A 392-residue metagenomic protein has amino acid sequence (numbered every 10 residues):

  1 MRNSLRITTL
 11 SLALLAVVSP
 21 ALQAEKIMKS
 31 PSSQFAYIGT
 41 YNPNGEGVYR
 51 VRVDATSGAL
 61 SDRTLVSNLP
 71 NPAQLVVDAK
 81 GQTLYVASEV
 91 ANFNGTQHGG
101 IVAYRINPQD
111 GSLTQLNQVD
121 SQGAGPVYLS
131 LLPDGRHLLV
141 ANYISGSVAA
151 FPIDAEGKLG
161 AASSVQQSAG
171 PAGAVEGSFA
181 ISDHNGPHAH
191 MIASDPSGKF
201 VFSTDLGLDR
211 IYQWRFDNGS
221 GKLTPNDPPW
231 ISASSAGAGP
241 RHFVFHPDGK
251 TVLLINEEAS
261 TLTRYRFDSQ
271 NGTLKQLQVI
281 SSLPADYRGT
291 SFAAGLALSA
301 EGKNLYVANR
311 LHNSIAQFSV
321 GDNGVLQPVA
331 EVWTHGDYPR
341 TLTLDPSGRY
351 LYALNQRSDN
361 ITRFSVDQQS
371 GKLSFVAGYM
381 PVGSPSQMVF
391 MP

Functional and structural regions predicted by a protein language model:
I27-V53: An edge-strand/N-cap motif at the start of beta-rich repeat modules
S30-P31, L69-K80, Q122-H137, A169-S197 (+4 more regions): Beta-rich, blade/repeat-based domains predominating in secreted/periplasmic proteins but also intracellular
N42-G45, E89-G95, I144-S147, L208-R210 (+3 more regions): Short glycine/acidic-enriched loop and turn motifs that connect beta-strands
V51-G58, Y104-G111, A150-A161, W214-L223 (+3 more regions): Short loop/turn segments immediately following beta-strands, especially the blade-tip and inter-blade linker loops
S61-S67, T114-V119, E176-S182, D227-A233 (+3 more regions): A short beta-strand motif characteristic of beta-propeller blades
D62-P133: Blade-loop segments of beta-propeller domains
Q356-D367, S374-P392: Blade-level signature of beta-propeller repeat domains, shared across WD40, Kelch, NHL, RCC1 and BNR/Asp-box propellers
